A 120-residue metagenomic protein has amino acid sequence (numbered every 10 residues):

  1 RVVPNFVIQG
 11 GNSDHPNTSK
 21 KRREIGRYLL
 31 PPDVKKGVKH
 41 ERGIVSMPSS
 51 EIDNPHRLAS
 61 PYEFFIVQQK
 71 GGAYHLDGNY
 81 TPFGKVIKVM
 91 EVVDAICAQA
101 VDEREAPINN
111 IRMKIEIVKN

Functional and structural regions predicted by a protein language model:
R1-N120: Cyclophilin-like peptidyl-prolyl cis-trans isomerases
